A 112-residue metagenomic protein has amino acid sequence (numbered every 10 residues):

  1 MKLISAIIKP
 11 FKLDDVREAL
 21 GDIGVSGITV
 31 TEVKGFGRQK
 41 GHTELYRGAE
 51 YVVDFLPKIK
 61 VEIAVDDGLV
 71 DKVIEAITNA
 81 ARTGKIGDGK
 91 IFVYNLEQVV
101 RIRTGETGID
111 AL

Functional and structural regions predicted by a protein language model:
M1-L112: Positively charged, small/polar-rich N-terminal and surface patches that mediate targeting and assembly and bind
